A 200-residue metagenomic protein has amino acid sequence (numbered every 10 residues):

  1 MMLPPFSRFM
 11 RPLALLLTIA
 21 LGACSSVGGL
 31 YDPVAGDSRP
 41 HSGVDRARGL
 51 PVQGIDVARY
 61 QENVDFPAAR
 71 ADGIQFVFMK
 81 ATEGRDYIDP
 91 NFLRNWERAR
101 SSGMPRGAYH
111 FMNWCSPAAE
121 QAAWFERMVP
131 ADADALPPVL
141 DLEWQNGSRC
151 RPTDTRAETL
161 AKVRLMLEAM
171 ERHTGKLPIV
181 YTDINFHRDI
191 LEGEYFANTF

Functional and structural regions predicted by a protein language model:
M2-L13: Bacterial N-terminal signal peptides that target proteins for export
A20-A23: C-terminal motif of bacterial Sec signal peptides marking the signal peptidase cleavage site
S25-E83: Boundary/entry segment of secreted carbohydrate-active catalytic domains
G54-D56, Q75-K80, P105-H110, L136-L142 (+2 more regions): Structural recognition of the beta-strand scaffold that forms the well-ordered cores of secreted hydrolase catalytic
I55, A69, A99, L140 (+1 more regions): Conserved, mostly hydrophobic/aromatic
I55-D65, T82-F92, M112-E120, F186-R188: Acidic-and-aromatic substrate-binding clefts and catalytic sites of carbohydrate-active enzymes
F66-G73, N91-M104, F125-D134: Acidic (Asp/Glu)-rich catalytic clusters
A131, Q145, T153-F200: Surface-exposed substrate-engagement region within the catalytic domains of secreted or surface-exposed extracellular
